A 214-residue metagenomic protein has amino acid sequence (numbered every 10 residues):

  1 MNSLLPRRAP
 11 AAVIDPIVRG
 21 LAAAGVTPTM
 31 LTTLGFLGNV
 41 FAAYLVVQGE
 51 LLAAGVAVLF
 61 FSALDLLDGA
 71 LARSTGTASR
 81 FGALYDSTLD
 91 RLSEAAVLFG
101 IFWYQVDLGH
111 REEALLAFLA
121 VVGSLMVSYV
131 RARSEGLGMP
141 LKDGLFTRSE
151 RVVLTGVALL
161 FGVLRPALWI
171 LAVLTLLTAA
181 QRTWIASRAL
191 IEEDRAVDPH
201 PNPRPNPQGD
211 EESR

Functional and structural regions predicted by a protein language model:
N2-V18, T88-R214: A feature for the membrane-embedded catalytic helix bundles of lipid/isoprenoid biosynthetic enzymes
S3-R7, A24, L31: Short, N-terminal intrinsically disordered low-complexity segments that are rich in Pro/Gly and polar/charged residues
D15-T27: Cytosolic juxtamembrane amphipathic/interface segments immediately preceding and feeding into a transmembrane helix
G25, L45-G49, G100, L160-F161: Helix-loop junctions at the membrane-solvent interface of multi-pass transporters, primarily the C-terminal
G25-V26, G49, G76, G138: Membrane-helix interface residues
T32-F81, R111-V122, R165-L174: Membrane-embedded alpha-helical segments that form the functional core of polytopic membrane enzymes, especially those
G82-S87: Membrane-interface alpha-helices at helix entry/exit sites of multi-pass transporters
